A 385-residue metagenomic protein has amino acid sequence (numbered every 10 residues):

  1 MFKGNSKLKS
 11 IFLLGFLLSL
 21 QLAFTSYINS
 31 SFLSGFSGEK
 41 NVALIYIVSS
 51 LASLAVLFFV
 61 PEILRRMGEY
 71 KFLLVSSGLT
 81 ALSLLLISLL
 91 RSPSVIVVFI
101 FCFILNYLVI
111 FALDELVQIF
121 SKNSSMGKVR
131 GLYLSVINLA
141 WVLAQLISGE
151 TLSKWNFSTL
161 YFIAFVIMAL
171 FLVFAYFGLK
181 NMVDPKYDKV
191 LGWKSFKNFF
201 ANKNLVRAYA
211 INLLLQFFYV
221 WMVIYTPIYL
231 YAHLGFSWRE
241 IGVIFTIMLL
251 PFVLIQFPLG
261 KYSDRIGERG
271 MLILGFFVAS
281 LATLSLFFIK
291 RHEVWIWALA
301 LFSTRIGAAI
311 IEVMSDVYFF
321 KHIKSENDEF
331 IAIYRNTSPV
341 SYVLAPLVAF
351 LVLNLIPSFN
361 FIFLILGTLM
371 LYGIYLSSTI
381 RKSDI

Functional and structural regions predicted by a protein language model:
M1-L8, K180-I211: Juxtamembrane intracellular "pre-TM" segments in multi-pass secondary transporters
F2-L51, V206-I211, L215-I244: Helix-loop boundary and gating motifs at the non-cytosolic
F16, S94-V109, L213, W295-I310: Hydrophobic core of transmembrane alpha-helices in multi-pass small-molecule transporters, especially MFS/SLC-type
V56-E69, L152, I255-G267, L353-N354: Helix-to-loop junctions at the C-terminal end of transmembrane segments in multipass secondary transporters
R65-S77, R265-F276: Cytoplasmic membrane-interface "Motif A"-like loop-to-helix N-cap segments of 12-TM Major Facilitator Superfamily
G78-R91, F277-R291: C-terminal ends and interior cores of transmembrane alpha-helices in multi-pass membrane transporters/permeases
F103-I137: Cytoplasmic helix-loop-helix junction between adjacent transmembrane helices in 12-TM secondary transporters
S153-V166, L353-M370: A membrane-interface helix-boundary motif in multi-pass transporters
